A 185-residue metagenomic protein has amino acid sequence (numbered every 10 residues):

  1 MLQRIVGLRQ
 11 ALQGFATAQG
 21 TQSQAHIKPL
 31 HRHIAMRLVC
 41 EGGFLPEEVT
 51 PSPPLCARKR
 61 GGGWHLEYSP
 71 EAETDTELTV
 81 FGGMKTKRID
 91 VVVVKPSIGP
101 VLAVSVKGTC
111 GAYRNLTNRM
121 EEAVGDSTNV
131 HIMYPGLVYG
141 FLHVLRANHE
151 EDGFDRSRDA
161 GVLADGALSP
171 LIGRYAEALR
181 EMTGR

Functional and structural regions predicted by a protein language model:
M1-A72: Interdomain/boundary linker segments immediately adjacent to catalytic/signaling cores
A18-H26, T79, G111-N115: Conserved aromatic-histidine-acidic binding/catalytic patches
S23-H31, M84, N115, R119: Phosphate/oxyanion-binding active-site loops and adjacent basic polyanion-contact surfaces
C40-F44, V94-P100, H131-V138: Secondary-structure boundary elements
D75-F81: Short, P/G- and charge-enriched loop/turn segments at secondary-structure junctions
M84-K87, V92-A103: Active-site beta-strand-loop-beta-strand hairpin of nuclease catalytic cores that positions key catalytic residues
G108: Acidic/His-rich structured neighborhood in mature extracellular/periplasmic domains
G111-R185: Acidic, metal/cofactor-coordinating or nucleic-acid-engaging core segments within structured domains
